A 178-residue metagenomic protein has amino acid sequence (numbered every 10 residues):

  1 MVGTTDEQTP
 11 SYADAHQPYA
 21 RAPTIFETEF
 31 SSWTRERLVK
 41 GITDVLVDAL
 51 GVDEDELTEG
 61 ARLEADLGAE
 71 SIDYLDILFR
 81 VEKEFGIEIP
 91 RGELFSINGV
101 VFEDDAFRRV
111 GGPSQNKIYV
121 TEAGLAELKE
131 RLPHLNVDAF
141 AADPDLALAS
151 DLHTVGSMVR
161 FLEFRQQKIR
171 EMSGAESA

Functional and structural regions predicted by a protein language model:
V2-F79, K83-A178: Phosphopantetheine-dependent thiolation modules in NRPS/PKS and related acyl-activating systems
